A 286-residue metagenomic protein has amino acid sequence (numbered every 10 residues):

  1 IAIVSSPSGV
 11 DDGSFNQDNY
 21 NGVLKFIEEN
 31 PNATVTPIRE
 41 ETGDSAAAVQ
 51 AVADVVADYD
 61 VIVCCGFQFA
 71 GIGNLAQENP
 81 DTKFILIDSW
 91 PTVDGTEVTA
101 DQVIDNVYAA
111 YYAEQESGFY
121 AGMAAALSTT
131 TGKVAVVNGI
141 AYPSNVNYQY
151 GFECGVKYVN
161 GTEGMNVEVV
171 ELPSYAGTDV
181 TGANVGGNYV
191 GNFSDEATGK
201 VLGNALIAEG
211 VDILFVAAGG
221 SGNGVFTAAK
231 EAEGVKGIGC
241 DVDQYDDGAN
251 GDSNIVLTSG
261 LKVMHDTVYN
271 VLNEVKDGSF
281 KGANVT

Functional and structural regions predicted by a protein language model:
I1-T286: A residue-level marker of the well-folded mature domains of exported/periplasmic proteins
